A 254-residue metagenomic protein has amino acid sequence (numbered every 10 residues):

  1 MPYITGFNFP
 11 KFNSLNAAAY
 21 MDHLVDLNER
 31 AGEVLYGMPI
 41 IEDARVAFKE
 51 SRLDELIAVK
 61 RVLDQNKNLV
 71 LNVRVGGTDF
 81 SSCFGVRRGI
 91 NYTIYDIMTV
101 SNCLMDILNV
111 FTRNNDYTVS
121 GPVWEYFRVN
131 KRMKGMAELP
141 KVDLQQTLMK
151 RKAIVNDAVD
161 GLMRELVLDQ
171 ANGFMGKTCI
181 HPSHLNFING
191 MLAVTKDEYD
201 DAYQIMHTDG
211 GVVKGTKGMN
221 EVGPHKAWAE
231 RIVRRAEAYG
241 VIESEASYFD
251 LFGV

Functional and structural regions predicted by a protein language model:
M1-V254: Expand to "…catalyze enediolate/carbanion chemistry for C-C bond making/breaking, isomerization, decarboxylation
